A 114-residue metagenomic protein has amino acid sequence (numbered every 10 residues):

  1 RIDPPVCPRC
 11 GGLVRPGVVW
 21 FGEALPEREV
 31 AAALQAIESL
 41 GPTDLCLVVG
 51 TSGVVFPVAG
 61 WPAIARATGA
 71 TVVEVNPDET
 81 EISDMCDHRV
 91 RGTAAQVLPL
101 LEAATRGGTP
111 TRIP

Functional and structural regions predicted by a protein language model:
R1-P114: Conserved catalytic alpha/beta core of Sir2/sirtuin-type deacylases, generalized to analogous enzyme cores that bind
